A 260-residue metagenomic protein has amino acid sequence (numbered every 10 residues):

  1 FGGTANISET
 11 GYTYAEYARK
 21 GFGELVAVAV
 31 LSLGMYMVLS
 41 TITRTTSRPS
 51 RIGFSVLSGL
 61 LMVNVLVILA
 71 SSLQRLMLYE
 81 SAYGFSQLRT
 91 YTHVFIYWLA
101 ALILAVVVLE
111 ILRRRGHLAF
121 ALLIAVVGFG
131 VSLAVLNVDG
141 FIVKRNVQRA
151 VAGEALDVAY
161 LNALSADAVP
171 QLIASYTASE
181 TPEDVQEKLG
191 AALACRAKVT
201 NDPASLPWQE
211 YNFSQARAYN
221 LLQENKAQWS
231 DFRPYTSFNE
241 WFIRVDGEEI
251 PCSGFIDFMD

Functional and structural regions predicted by a protein language model:
F1-Y17, S32-S58, L73-F85, L104-L123: Juxtamembrane membrane-water interface segments of multi-pass membrane proteins, especially cytoplasmic-side
T10-V30, F85-I96: Short aromatic-rich membrane-water interface segments that cap or initiate transmembrane helices in multi-pass membrane
E24-S40, F95-L109, L164, A168: Hydrophobic cores of alpha-helical transmembrane segments in multi-pass inner/ER membrane proteins, independent
S32, L61-S72, L99-V106, G130-L133: Helical transmembrane-bundle signal
N64-V94: Membrane-proximal extracellular juxtamembrane segment immediately upstream of a following transmembrane helix
R115-D139: Internal/C-terminal transmembrane anchor helices
G130-L156: Hydrophobic alpha-helical transmembrane segments in integral membrane proteins
N162-D260: Extracytosolic and intramembrane catalytic regions of membrane-associated proteins in envelope/secretory systems
